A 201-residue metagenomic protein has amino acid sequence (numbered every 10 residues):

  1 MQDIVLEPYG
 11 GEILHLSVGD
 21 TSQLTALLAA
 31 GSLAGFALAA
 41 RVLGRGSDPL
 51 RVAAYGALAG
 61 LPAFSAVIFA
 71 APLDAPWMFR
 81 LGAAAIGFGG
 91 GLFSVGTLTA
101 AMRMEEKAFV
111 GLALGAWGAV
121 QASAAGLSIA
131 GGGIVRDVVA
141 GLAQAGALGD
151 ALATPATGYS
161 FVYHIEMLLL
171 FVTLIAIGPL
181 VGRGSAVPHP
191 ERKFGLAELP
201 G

Functional and structural regions predicted by a protein language model:
I4-T21: Short amphipathic helix-loop junctions that connect adjacent transmembrane helices in Major Facilitator Superfamily/SLC
V18-G19, E105-V120: Loop-to-transmembrane helix entry/capping segments in MFS-fold secondary transporters and related SLC/MFSD carriers
Q23-S32, Q121, L169: Transmembrane alpha-helical segments of major facilitator superfamily
A34-R51: Helix-to-loop junctions at the C-terminal end of transmembrane segments in multipass secondary transporters
L58-D74: C-terminal ends and interior cores of transmembrane alpha-helices in multi-pass membrane transporters/permeases
L92-E106: Intracellular juxtamembrane helix-capping segments at the cytosolic ends of symmetry-related transmembrane helices
D137-L168: A membrane-interface helix-boundary motif in multi-pass transporters
P155, G178-G201: Intrinsic disorder in cytosolic terminal tails and internal cytosolic loops of multi-pass membrane transporters
